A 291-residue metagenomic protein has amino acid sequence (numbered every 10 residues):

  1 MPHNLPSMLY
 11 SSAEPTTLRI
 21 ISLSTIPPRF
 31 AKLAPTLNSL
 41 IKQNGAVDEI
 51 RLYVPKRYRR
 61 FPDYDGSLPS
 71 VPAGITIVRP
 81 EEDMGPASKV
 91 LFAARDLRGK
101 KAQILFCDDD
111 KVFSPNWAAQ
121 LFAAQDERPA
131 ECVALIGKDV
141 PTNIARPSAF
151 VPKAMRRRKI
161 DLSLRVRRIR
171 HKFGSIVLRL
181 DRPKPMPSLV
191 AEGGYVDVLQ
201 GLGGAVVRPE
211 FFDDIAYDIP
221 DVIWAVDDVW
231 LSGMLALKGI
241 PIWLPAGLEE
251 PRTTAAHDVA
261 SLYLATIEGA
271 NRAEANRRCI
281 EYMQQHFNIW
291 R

Functional and structural regions predicted by a protein language model:
M1-N4, L9, A13-T17, K32 (+3 more regions): C-terminal catalytic/acceptor-binding lobe
L18-S22, E49, W230: Cell-envelope/extracellular polymer assembly enzymes that use nucleotide-activated donors
I20-P28, Q43: A conserved hydrophobic helix/loop-capping motif in glycosyltransferases and polysaccharide synthases
L23-T25, V54, A246: Short beta-strand/turn micro-motifs composed of small residues that flank or help shape donor/cofactor-binding pockets
T36-D48, K56, P69-S70: Short, acidic, metal-binding catalytic loop of nucleotide-sugar glycosyltransferases
Y53-A102: Active-site-proximal specificity loops/subdomain of glycosyltransferases
K100-D110: Short beta-strand-to-loop acidic/aromatic patch adjacent to the donor-nucleotide binding site
V112-A216: Conserved catalytic core of nucleotide-sugar-dependent glycosyltransferases
